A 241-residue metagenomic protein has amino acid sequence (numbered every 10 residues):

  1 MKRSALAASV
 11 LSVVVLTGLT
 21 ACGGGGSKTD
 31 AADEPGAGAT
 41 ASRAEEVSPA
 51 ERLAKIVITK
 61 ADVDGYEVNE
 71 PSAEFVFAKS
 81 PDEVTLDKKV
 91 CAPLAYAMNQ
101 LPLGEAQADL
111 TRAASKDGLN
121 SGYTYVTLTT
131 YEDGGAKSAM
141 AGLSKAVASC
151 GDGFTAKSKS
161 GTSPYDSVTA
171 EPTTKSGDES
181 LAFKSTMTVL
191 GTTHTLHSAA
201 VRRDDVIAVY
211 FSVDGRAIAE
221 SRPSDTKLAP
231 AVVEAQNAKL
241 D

Functional and structural regions predicted by a protein language model:
M1-V10: Bacterial N-terminal signal peptides that target proteins for export
V10, G18-I56, P81-K89, P93-Y96 (+1 more regions): N-terminal low-complexity, Pro/Thr-rich disordered segments that flank secretion/membrane-targeting signals
V47, K137, P223-K227: Soluble non-cytosolic domains of exported or imported proteins
P49-D82: Post-signal-peptide N-terminal segment of Sec-exported extracytoplasmic proteins
A54-K60, K137-S144, P230-V233, N237: Extracytoplasmic/secreted envelope proteins and their assembly/folding machinery, especially bacterial periplasmic
N69-L196, A200, V232: A small/polar (G/S/T-enriched), proline-flanked helix-loop surface module common in exported/cell-envelope proteins
T124-T127, D205-D214: Short, well-ordered beta-strand elements
D214-D241: Surface-exposed amphipathic alpha-helical segments
